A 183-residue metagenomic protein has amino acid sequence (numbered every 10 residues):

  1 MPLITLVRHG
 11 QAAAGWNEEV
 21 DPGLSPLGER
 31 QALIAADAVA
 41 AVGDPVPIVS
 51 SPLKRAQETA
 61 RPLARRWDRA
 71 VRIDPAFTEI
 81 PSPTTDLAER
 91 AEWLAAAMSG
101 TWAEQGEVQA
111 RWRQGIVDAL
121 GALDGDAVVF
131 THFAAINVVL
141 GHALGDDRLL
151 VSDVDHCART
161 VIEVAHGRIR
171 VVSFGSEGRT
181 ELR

Functional and structural regions predicted by a protein language model:
M1-P2, R69-I73, E79-E92, G141-R183: Acidic, low-complexity terminal tails and accessory targeting/binding regions of phosphate-metabolizing enzymes
P2-D74, A96, G100-Q105: Active-site-proximal alpha-helix that buttresses catalytic centers in soluble enzyme cores
I4, V46, L123-A134: Generic beta-sheet signal
A12, A135-I136: Short active-site segment of divalent metal-dependent hydrolases/proteases that encodes the spacing between
A38, R66, A122, H142-D146: Active-site catalytic microenvironments for nucleophilic, acid-base chemistry
S51-L53, A76, F130-A134: Short, well-ordered beta-to-alpha junction loops that form the rim of enzyme active sites and present histidine/acidic
P62, V138-H142: Active-site signature of alpha/beta-hydrolase-fold catalytic machinery across serine- and Asp/Cys-nucleophile hydrolases
A97-D124: Internal catalytic-core helix/loop-beta-alpha segment that presents or stabilizes conserved functional determinants
